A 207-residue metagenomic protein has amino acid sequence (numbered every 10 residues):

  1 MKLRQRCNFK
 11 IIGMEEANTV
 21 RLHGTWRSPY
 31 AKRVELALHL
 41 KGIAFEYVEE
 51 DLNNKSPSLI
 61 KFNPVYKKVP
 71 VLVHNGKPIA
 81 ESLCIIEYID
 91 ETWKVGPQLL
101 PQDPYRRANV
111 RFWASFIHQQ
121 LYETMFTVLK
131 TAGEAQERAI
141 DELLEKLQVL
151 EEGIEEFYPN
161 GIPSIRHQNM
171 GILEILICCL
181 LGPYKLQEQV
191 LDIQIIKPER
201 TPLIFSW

Functional and structural regions predicted by a protein language model:
K2-I165: GST-like domain detector, emphasizing the conserved glutathione-binding G-site in the N-terminal thioredoxin-like
E35, S206-W207: Short glycine-/small-residue-rich flexible loop motifs, especially phosphate/cofactor-binding loops
Q120, R166-P202, S206: GST superfamily/GST-like fold recognition
